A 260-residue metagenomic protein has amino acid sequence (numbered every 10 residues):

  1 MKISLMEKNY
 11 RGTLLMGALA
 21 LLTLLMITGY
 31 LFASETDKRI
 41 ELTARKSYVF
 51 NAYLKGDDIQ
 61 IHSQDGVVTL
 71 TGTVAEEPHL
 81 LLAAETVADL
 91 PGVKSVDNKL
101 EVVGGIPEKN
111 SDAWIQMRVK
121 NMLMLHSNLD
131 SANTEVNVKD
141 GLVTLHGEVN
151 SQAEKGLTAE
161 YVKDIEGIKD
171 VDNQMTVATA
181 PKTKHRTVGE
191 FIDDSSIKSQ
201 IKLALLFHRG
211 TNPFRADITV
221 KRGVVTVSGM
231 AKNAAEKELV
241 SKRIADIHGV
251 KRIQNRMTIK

Functional and structural regions predicted by a protein language model:
K2-L19, L24-K260: N-terminal targeting leaders
